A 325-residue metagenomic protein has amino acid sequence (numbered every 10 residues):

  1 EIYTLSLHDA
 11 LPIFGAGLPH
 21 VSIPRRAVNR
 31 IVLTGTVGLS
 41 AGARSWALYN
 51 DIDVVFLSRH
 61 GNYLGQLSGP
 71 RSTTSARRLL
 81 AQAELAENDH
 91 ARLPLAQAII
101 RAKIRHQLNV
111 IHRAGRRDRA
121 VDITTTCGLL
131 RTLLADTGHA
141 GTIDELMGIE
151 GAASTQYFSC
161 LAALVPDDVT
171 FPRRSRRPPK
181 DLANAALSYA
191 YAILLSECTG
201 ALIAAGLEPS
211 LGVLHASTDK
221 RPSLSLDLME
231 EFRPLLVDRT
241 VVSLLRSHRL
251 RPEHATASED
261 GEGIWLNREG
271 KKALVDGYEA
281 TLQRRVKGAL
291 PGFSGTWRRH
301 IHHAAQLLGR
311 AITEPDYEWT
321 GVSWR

Functional and structural regions predicted by a protein language model:
E1-D9: Single conserved hydrophobic/aromatic residue that forms the stacking wall/gate of nucleotide- or nucleobase-binding
S6, S22, A76-R325: Active-site helix-to-loop segments that bind/position phosphate- or nucleotide-bearing substrates and donors across
A10-T36: N-terminal ordered "arm"
P12-F14, L18-H20, Y49, D168 (+1 more regions): Mixed-charge, polar/low-complexity N-terminal
I13, A41-G42, G65-Q66, E197 (+2 more regions): Short helix/loop capping segments that flank catalytic or ligand/cofactor-binding pockets
A27-R30, T34-N109: A surface-exposed, charged beta-strand/loop segment in the N-terminal or early-internal portion of soluble proteins
